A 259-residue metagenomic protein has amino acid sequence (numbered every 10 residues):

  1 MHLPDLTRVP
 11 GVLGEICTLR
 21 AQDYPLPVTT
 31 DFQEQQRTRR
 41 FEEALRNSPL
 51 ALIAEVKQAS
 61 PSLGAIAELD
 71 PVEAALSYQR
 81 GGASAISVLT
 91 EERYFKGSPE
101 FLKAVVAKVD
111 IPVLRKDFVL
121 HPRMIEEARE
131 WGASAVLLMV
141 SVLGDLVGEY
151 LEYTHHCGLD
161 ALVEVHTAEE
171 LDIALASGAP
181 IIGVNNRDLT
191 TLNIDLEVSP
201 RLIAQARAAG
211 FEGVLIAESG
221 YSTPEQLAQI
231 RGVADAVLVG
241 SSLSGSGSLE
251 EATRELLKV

Functional and structural regions predicted by a protein language model:
H2-L69: An N-cap/entry alpha-helix motif that binds or orients negatively charged groups
L19, K57-A59, E91, F118 (+5 more regions): Active-site beta-loop-alpha junctions enriched in small/polar residues
A51, S62-L162, E170, S199-L202: N-terminal active-site wall of soluble small-molecule enzyme domains
L120-G132, H166-G178, A217-V239: Catalytic cores of alpha/beta
E130-L146, G183-T191, A234-T253: Glycine-rich phosphate-binding active-site loops on the catalytic face of alpha/beta enzymes
I181-V233: Catalytic-face loop-and-helix region of soluble metabolic enzyme cores
L196-A206, L243-V259: C-terminal helical cap(s) of enzyme catalytic domains, especially alpha/beta-barrels
